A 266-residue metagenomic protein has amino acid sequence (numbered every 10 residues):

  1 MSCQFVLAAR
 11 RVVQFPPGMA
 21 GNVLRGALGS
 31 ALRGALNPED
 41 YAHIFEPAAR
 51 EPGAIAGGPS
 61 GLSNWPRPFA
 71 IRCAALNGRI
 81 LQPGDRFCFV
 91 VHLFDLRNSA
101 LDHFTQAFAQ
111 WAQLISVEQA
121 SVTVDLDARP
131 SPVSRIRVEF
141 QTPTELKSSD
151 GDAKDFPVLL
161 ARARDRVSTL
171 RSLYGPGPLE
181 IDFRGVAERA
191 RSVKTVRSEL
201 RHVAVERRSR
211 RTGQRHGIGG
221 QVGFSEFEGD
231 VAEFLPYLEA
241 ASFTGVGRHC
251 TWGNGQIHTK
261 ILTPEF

Functional and structural regions predicted by a protein language model:
M1-F266: RNA-interacting cores
